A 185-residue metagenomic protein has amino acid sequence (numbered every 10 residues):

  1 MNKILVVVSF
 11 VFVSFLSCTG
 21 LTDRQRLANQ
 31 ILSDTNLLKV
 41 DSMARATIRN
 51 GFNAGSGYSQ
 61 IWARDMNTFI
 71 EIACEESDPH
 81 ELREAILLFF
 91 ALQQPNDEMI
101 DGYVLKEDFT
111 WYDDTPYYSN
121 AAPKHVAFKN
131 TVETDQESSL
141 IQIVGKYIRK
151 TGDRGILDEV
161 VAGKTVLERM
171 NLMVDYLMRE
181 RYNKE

Functional and structural regions predicted by a protein language model:
M1-T22: Bacterial Sec-dependent N-terminal signal peptides
V6, N67-T68, S138-L140: Hydrophobic side chains within alpha-helical segments
T19-R64, H80-E84, L88, N96-Y103: Low-complexity, Ser/Thr/Pro/Gly-enriched N-terminal "stalk/linker" regions
R49-N67, C74-E76, A121-Q136: Solvent-exposed loop and edge beta-strand segments that line ligand/cofactor-binding and catalytic clefts
A63, V160-E185: Extended ligand-binding clefts on enzyme/binding-domain cores
D78-K150, I156-D158, E168, R181 (+1 more regions): Helix-terminus loop motifs that line ligand-binding clefts
